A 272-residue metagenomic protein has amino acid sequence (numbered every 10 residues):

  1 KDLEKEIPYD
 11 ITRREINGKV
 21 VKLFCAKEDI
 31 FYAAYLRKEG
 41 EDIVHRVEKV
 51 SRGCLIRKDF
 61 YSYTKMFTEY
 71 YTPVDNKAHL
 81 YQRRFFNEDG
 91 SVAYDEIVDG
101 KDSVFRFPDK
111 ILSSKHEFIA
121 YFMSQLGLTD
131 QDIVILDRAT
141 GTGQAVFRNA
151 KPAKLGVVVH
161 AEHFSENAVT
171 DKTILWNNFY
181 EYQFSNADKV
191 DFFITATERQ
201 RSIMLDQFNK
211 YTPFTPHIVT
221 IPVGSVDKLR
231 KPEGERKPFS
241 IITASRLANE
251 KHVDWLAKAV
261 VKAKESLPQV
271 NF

Functional and structural regions predicted by a protein language model:
F122-L126, E162, K172-F193: Membrane-proximal helix-turn-helix segments that form the acceptor-binding/catalytic region of lipid-linked
F122-T142: Short N-terminal targeting/anchoring amphipathic segment
Q144, Y180, S185-P216: A short, active-site helix/loop in glycosyltransferases that binds the activated sugar's phosphate group
R148-N167: Active-site proximal beta-strand in glycosyltransferases
A161-H163, R199-Q200, H217-R230: Short beta-strand->alpha-helix junction loop in the catalytic core of nucleotide-activated group-transfer enzymes
N167-T170, I221-F239: Acidic anion/phosphate-binding donor-loop and adjacent secondary structure in glycosyltransferase catalytic cores
E233-K251: Conserved donor-binding/catalytic core segment of Leloir-type glycosyltransferases
V253, A257-F272: A conserved nucleotide-sugar
